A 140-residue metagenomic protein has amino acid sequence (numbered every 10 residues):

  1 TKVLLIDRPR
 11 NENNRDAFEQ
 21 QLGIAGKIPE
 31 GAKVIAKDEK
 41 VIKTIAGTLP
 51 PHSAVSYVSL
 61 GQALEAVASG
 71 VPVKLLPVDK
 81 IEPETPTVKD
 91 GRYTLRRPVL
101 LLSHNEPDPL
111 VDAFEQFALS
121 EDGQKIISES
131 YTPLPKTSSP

Functional and structural regions predicted by a protein language model:
T1-P140: Exported/periplasmic ABC-transporter solute-binding proteins
